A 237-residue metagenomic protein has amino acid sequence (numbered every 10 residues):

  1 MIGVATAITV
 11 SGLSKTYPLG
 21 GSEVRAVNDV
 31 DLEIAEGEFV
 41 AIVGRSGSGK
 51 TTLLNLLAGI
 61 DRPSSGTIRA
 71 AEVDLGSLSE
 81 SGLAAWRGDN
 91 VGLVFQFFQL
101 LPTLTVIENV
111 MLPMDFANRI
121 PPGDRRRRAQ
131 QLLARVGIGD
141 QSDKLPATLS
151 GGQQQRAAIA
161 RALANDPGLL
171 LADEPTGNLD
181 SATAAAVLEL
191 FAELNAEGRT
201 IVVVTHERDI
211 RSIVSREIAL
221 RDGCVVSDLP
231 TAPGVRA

Functional and structural regions predicted by a protein language model:
M1-T16, S227-A237: ABC-family P-loop ATPase nucleotide-binding domain
A5-L220: ABC family nucleotide-binding domain
E217-P230: H-loop (His-switch) and adjacent beta-strand-loop-beta switch element of ABC-type ATPase nucleotide-binding domains
